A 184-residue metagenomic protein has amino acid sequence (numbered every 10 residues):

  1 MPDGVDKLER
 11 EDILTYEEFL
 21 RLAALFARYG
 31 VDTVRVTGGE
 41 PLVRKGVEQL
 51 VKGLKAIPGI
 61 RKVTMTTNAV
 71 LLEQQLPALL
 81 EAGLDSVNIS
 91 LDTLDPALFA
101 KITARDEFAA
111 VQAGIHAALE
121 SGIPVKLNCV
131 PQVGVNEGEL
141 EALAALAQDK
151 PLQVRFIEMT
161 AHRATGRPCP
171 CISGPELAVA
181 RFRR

Functional and structural regions predicted by a protein language model:
M1-L14, Y29: Canonical Radical SAM [4Fe-4S] cluster-binding loop centered on the CxxxCxxC motif and its immediate flanking residues
P2-V5, I57-P58, I123-K126, G174-E176 (+1 more regions): A generic short-segment signal for beta-strand/edge and adjacent turn/coil regions
G4-E9, D95-I102, R163-P168: A short acidic, helix-capping loop that chelates divalent metal ions and anchors anionic groups
I13-R35, V43-A147, R155: Radical SAM/AdoMet-radical enzyme domain recognition
E40: Conserved G/P- and acidic residue-centered "switch" motifs that form tight phosphate/ATP-binding loops in soluble
G134-E141, A145-R184: A C-terminal junction/extension of Radical SAM enzymes
